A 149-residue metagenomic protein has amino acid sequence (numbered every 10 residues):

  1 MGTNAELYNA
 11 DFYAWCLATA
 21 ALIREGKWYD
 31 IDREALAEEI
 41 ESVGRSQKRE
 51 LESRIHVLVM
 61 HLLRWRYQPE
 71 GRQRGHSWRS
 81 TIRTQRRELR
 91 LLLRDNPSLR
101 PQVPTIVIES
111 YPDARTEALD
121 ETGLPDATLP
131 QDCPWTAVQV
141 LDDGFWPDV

Functional and structural regions predicted by a protein language model:
M1-V149: Surface/interface-facing alpha-helical segments and adjacent flexible terminal/loop regions used for partner/assembly
